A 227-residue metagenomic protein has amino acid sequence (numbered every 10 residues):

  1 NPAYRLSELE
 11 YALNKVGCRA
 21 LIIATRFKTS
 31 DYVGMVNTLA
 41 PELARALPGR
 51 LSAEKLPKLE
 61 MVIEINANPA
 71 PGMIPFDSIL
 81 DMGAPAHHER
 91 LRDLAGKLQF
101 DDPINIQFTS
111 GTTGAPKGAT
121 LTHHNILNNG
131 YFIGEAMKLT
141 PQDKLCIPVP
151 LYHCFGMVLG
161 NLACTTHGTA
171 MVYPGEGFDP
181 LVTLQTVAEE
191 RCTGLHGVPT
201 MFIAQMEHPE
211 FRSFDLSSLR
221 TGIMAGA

Functional and structural regions predicted by a protein language model:
N1-P2, L139, V149-H153: Conserved AMP-binding
L6, E10, N14-S78, P174-A227: Conserved adenylate-forming
N68-P103: Flexible, low-complexity linker/hinge segments
A95-N128: Conserved AMP-binding A3 loop
D101-D102, P141-K144, S217-L219: Short acidic capping loops at alpha-helix termini that bridge into adjacent secondary structure
P103, T109-T112, L145, L151 (+3 more regions): Conserved S/T- and glycine-rich ATP-binding loop of Class I adenylate-forming
G111-T112, G168, G226: Conserved G/P- and acidic residue-centered "switch" motifs that form tight phosphate/ATP-binding loops in soluble
L127-K144, C154-G194, H208-P209: Conserved AMP-binding/adenylation subdomain of ANL enzymes
